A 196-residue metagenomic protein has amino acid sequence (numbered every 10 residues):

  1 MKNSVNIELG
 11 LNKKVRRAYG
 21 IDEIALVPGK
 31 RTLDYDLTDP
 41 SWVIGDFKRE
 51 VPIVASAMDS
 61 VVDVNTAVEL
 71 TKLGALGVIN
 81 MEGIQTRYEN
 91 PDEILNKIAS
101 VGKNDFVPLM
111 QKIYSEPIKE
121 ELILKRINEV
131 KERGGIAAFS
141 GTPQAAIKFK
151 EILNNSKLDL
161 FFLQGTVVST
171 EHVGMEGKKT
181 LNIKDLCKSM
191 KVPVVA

Functional and structural regions predicted by a protein language model:
M1-A196: Active-site entrance/lid segments in N-terminal catalytic domains of soluble metabolic enzymes
